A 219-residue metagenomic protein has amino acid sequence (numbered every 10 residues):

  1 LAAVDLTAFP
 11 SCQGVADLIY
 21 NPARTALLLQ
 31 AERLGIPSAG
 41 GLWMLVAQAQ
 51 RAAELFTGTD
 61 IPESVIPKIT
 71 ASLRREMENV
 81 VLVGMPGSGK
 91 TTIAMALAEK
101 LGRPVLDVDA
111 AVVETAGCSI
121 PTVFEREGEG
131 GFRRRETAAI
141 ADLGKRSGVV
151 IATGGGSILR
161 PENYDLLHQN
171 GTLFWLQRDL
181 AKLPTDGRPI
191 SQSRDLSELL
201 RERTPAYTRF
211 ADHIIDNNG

Functional and structural regions predicted by a protein language model:
V4-Q13, D165-N170: Short, conserved loop/helix-junction motifs that constitute active-site signature segments in enzyme catalytic cores
S11-L55, D60-E63: Rossmann-fold NAD(P)-binding glycine/threonine-rich loop
P67-R75, V80, A96, K100 (+2 more regions): NTP-dependent small-molecule kinase module
M85: P-loop (Walker A) phosphate-binding loop of NTP-binding proteins
K90: Conserved lysine of the Walker
I93: Hydrophobic positions on the alpha1 helix immediately C-terminal to the Walker A/P-loop
D107-H168: ATP-dependent small-molecule kinase phosphotransfer cores that center on conserved nucleotide phosphate-binding segments
Q169-A206, F210-H213: A glycine- and Lys/Arg-enriched "phosphate-lid" helix/loop adjacent to the NTP-binding pocket of small-molecule kinases
